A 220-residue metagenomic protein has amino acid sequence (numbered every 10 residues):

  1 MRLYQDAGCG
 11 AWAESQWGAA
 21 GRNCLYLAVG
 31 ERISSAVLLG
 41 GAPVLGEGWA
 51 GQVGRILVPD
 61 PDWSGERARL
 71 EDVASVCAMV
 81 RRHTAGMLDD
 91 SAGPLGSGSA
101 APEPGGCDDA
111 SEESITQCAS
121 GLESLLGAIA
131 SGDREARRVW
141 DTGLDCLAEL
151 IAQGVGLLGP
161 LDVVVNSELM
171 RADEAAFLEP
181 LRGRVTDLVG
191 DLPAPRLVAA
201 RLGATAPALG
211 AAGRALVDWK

Functional and structural regions predicted by a protein language model:
R2-E135: Glycine/GP-enriched mid-protein hinge/lid loop-to-helix segment characteristic of carbohydrate kinases
R2-Q16, A175-K220: Glycine-rich phosphate-binding/hydrolytic loop that grips phosphoryl groups
M79, L147, V165, A211: Residue-level signal for inorganic ion chemistry
R82, G86, Q153, L188 (+1 more regions): Change "in soluble alpha/beta enzymes" to "in soluble alpha/beta proteins
G132-V139, G143, D173, G203: Conserved acidic
D141-L158: Phosphate/ATP-binding catalytic cores across multiple sugar-kinase/actin-like superfamilies, primarily ASKHA
G154-V155, P160-G183: Glycine-rich phosphate-binding loops at beta-strand->alpha-helix junctions
